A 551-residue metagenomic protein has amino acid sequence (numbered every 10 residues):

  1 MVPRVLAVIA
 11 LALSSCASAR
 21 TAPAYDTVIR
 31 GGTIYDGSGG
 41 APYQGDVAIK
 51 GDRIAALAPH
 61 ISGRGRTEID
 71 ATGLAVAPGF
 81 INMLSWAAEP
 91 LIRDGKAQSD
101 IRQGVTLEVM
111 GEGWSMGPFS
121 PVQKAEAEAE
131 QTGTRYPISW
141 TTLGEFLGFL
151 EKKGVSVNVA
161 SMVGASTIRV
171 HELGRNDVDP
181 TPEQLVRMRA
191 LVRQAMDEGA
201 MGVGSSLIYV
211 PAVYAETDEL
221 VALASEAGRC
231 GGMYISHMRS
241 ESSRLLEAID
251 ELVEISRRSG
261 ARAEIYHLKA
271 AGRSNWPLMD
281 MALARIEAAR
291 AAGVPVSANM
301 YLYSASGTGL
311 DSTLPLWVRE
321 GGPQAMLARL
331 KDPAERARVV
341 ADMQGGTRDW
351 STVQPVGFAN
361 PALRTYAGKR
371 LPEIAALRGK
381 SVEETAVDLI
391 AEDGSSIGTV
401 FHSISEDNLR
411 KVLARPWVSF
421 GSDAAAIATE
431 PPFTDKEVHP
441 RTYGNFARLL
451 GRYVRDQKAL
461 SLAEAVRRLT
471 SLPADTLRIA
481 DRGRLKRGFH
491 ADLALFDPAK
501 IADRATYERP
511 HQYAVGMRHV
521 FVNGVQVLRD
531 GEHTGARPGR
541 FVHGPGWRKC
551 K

Functional and structural regions predicted by a protein language model:
R4-S15: Bacterial N-terminal signal peptides
R20-T27, I34, S38-G79, D94 (+1 more regions): Histidine-rich, glycine-flanked metal-binding segment
G32, M326-D332, K411-V418, D423 (+2 more regions): C-terminal cap of metal-dependent C-N hydrolases
G32, V47, D52, G73 (+13 more regions): Divalent metal-coordination and catalytic microenvironments
I34-D46, I397-I404, N408-L409, D456-R467 (+1 more regions): Acidic, glycine-enriched loop/beta-strand segments at the rims of small-molecule binding/catalytic pockets
G63, E68-T141: Metal-associated gating/positioning segment near the N- to mid-region
F146-L150, V155-P182, V186-Y209, A224 (+3 more regions): Active-site neighborhoods of metal-dependent hydrolases
Q194-E251: Divalent metal-binding pocket/active-site signature
